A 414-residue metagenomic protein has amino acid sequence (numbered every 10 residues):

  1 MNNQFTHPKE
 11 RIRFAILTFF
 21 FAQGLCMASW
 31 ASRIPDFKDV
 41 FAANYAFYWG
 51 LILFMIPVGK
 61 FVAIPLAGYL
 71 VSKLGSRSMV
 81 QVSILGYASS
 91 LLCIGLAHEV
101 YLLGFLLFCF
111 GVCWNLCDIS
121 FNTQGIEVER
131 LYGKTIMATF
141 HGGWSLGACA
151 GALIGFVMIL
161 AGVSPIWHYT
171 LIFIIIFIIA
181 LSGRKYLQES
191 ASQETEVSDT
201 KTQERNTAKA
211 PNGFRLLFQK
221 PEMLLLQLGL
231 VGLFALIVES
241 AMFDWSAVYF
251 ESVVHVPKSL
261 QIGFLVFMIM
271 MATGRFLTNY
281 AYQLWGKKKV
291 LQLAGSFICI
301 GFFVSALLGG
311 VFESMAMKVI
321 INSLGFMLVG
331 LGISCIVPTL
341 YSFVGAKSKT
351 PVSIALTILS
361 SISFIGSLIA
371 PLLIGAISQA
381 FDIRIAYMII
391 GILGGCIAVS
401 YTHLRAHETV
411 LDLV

Functional and structural regions predicted by a protein language model:
S32-A46, D244-K258: Short amphipathic helix-loop junctions that connect adjacent transmembrane helices in Major Facilitator Superfamily/SLC
L51-A67, I269-L277: Central cavity-lining transmembrane alpha-helices of secondary-active solute carriers, predominantly the Major
P65-G86, L91: Conserved MFS/SLC helix-loop-helix module at the cytosolic interface between two early adjacent transmembrane helices
L96-H98, L308-G309: Helix-breaking motifs and short loop linkers at transmembrane-helix boundaries and internal kinks in secondary membrane
F110-F140: Cytoplasmic helix-loop-helix junction between adjacent transmembrane helices in 12-TM secondary transporters
H168-G183, Y387-Y401: Symmetry-related core transmembrane helices of the 12-TM Major Facilitator Superfamily/SLC fold
L291-I336: C-terminal transmembrane helical hairpin of 12-TM major facilitator-type secondary transporters
T402-T409: Conserved small/polar residues in nucleotide/adenosyl-binding loops
